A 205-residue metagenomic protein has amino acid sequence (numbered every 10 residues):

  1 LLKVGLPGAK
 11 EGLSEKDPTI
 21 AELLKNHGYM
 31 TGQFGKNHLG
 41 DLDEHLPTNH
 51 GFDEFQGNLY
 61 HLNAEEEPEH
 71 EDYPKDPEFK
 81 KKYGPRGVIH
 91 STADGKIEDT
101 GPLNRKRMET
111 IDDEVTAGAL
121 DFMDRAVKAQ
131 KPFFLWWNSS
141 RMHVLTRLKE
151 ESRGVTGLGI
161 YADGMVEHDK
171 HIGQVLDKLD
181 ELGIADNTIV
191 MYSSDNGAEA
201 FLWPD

Functional and structural regions predicted by a protein language model:
L1-D205: Formylglycine-dependent sulfatase
